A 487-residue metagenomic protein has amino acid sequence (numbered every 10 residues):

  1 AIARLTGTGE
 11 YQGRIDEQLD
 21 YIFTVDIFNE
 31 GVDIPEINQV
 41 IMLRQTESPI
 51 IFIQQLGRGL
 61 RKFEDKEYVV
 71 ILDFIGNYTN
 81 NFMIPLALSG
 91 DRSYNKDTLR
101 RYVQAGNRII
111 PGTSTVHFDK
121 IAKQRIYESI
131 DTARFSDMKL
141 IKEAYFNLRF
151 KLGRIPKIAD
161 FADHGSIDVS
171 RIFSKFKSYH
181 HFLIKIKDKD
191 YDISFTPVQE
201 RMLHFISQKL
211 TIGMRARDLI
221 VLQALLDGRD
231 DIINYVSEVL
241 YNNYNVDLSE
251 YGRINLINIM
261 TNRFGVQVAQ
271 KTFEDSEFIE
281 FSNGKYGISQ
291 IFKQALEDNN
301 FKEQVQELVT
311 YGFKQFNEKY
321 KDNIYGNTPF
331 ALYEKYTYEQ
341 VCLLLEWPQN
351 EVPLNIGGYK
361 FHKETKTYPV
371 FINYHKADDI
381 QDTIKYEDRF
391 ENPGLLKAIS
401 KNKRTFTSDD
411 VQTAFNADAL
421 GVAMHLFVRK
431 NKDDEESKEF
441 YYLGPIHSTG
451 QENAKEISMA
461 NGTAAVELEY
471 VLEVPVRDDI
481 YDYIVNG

Functional and structural regions predicted by a protein language model:
A1-F28: Conserved helicase ATPase core of P-loop NTP-dependent helicases/translocases
D20, N38, K366-P369: Conserved acidic residues
I22-V40, G57-R61: SF2 helicase motor core recognition
Q45-R92: Conserved segment of the helicase C-terminal RecA-like domain
A87-Q223, G228, I232: Long, largely alpha-helical accessory region at the distal end of helicase-like NTP-driven motors
Q199-S207, V221, N327-E439: Acidic, glycine-rich low-complexity segments with interspersed aromatic residues
L240-Y368, I372-K376: Charge-dense, extended regions
D433-G487: Compact mixed alphabeta submodule
